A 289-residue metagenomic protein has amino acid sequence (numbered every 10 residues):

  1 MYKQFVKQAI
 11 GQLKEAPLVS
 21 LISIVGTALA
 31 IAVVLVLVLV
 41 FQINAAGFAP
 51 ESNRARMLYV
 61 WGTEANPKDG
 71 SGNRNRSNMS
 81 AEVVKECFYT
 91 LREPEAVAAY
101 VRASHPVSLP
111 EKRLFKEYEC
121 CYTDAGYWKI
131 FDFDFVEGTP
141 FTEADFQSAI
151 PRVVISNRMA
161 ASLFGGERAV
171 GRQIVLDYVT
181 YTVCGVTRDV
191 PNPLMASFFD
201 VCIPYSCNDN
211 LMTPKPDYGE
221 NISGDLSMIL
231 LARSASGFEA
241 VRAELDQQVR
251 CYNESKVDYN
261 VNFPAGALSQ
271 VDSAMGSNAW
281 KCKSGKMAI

Functional and structural regions predicted by a protein language model:
M1, F5, N75-V83, P151: Soluble or luminal CAZymes and related metallo-dependent hydrolases
Y2-K14, V84-C87: A short amphipathic helical element positioned immediately N-terminal to and/or at the very start of a transmembrane
L13-A16, S23, N44, L58-G62 (+7 more regions): Generic structural signal for small/hydrophobic residues in well-ordered secondary structure, especially within
E15-A45: Short, strongly hydrophobic transmembrane alpha-helices
L37-V107, C121, I222-S227: Membrane-proximal extracellular/periplasmic loop immediately following the first transmembrane helix
E82, Y100-V101, L109-P140, F146-Q147: The feature marks short, hydrophobic/small-residue-biased sequence motifs that occur predominantly
C121-P140, P151-G285: Mid-to-C-terminal secondary-structure elements that act as membrane-proximal/extracytoplasmic interface segments
A288-I289: Selective detector of the "anchor" transmembrane alpha-helix that sits immediately C-terminal
